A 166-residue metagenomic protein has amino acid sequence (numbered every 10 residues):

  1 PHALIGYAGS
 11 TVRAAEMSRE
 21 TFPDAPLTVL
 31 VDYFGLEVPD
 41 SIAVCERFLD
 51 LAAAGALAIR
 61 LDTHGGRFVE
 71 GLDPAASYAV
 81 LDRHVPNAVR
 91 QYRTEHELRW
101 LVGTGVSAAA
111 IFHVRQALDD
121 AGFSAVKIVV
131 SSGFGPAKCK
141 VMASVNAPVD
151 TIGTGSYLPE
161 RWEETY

Functional and structural regions predicted by a protein language model:
P1-A121, P136-A137, V141, L158: Buried, small/hydrophobic-residue-enriched core segments of structured protein domains
A25, T165-Y166: Generic structural motif recognizing short loop/turn segments at the entrances and edges of beta-strands
T28-L30, A58-R60, K127-V130, P148-G153: Structured core elements
S124: Conserved H-loop
I128-A137, G155-Y157: Glycine-rich beta-to-alpha transition loops that act as phosphate-gripper elements at the mouths of alpha/beta enzyme
S132-P136, A143-V149: Repeat-solenoid scaffold signature
A147-T165: Glycine-rich phosphate-binding active-site loops on the catalytic face of alpha/beta enzymes
